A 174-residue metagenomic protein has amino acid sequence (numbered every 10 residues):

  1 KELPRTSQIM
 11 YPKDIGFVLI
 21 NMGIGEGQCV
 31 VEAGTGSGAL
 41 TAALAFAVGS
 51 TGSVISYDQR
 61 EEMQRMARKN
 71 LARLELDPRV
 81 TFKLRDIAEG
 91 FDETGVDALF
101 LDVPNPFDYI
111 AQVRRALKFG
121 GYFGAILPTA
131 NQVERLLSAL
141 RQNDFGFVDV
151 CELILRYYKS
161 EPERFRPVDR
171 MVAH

Functional and structural regions predicted by a protein language model:
K1, S138-H174: SAM/dcSAM-binding transferase cores
K1-V31, R65-R73: Class I SAM-dependent transferase core
Y11, G36-S37: Conserved SAM/SAH-binding loop
S37-S50: Conserved SAM-binding loop of SAM-dependent methyltransferases across substrates and taxa, primarily the Class I
A45-F46, F107-G121, L137-R141: A short glycine-rich, Lys/Arg-flanked "PGG" loop and its adjoining helix->strand segment in the class I
T51-I55: Short beta-strand element of Class I
Y57-P106: S-adenosyl-L-methionine
G120-P128, Q132: Conserved beta-strand signature within the Rossmann-like core of class I S-adenosyl-L-methionine
